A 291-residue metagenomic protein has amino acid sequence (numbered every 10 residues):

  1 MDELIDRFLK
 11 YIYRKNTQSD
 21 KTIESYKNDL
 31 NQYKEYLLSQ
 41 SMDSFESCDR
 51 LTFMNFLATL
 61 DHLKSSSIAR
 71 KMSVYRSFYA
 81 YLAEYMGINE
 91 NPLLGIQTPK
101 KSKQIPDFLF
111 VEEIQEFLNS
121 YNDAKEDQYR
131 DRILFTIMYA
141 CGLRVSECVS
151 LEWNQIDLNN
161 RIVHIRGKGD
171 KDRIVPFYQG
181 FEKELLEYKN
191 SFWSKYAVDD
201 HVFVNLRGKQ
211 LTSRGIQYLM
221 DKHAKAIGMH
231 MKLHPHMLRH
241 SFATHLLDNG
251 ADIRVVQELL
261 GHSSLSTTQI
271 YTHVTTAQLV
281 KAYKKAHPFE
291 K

Functional and structural regions predicted by a protein language model:
M1-K291: Conserved catalytic core of the tyrosine transesterase superfamily
